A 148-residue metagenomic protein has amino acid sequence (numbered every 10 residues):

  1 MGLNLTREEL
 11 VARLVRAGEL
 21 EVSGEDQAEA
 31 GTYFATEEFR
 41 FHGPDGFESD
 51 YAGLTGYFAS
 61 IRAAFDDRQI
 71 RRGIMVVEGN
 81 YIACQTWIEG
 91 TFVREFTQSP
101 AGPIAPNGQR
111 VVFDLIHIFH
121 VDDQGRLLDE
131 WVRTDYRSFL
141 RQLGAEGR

Functional and structural regions predicted by a protein language model:
M1-R148: C-terminal and inter-domain tail/linker signature
